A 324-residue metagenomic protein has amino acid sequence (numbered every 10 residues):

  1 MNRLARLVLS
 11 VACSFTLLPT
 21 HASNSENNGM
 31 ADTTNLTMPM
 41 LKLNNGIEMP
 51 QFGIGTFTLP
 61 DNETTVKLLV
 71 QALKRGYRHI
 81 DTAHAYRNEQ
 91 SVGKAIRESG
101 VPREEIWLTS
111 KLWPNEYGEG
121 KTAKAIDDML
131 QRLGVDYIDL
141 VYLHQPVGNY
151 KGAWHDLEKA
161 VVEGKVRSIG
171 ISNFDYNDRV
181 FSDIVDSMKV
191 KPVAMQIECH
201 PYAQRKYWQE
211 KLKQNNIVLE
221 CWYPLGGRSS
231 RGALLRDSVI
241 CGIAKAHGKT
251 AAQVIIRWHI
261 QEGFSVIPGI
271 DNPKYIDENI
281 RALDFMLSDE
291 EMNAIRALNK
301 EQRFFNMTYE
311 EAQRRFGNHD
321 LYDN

Functional and structural regions predicted by a protein language model:
M1-V8: Bacterial N-terminal signal peptides that target proteins for export
V8-T16: Bacterial N-terminal signal peptides
S23-I106, L225-G226, Y322-N324: N-terminal binding-site loop/beta-alpha segment at the start of enzyme catalytic domains that lines or forms
L59-E63, D81-S91, N115-G120, Q145-Y150 (+2 more regions): Acidic-and-aromatic substrate-binding clefts and catalytic sites of carbohydrate-active enzymes
P60-L73, Y117-L133, G152, R179-S182 (+1 more regions): Short, acidic/polar
R103-E116, D139-P146, Q196: A short, structured active-site edge motif that brings together acidic residues
T122-Y142, K159-E163: CE4/NodB-like, metal-dependent polysaccharide N-deacetylase domain that modifies extracellular/periplasmic N-acetylated
Q145-N324: Beta/alpha (TIM)-barrel catalytic core signal, keyed to glycine-rich beta->alpha loops juxtaposed to Asp/Glu that bind
